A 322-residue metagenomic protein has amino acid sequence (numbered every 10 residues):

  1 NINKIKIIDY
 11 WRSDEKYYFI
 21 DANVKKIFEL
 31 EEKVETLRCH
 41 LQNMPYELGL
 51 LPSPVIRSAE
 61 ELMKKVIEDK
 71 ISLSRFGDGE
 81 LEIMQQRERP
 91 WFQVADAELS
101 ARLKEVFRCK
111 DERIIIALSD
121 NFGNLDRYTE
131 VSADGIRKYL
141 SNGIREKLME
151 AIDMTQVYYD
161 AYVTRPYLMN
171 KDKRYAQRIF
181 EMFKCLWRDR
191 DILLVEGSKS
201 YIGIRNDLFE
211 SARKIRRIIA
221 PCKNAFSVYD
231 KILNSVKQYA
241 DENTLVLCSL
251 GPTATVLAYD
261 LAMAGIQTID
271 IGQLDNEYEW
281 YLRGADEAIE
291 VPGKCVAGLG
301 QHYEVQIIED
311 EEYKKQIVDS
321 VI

Functional and structural regions predicted by a protein language model:
I2-E210: Electropositive, gly/pro-rich neighborhoods at or near active sites that engage anionic ligands
D120, I219-P221, G272: Residues at the C-termini of beta-strands that transition into short coil/loop
G123, C222-N224, D275: Residue-level detector of flexible, active-site-proximal loop/helix-junction positions within diverse enzyme catalytic
D191, K214, Q267: Residues at the starts of beta-strands that form the adenosine-phosphate
D191, T244-L245: Structural motif
E196, L245-T253, D270-G272: Glycine-rich anion-binding loop/nest that anchors nucleotide
G197-N243: A mid-sequence, solvent-exposed acidic-amphipathic segment
T253-I322: C-terminal functional extensions of proteins
